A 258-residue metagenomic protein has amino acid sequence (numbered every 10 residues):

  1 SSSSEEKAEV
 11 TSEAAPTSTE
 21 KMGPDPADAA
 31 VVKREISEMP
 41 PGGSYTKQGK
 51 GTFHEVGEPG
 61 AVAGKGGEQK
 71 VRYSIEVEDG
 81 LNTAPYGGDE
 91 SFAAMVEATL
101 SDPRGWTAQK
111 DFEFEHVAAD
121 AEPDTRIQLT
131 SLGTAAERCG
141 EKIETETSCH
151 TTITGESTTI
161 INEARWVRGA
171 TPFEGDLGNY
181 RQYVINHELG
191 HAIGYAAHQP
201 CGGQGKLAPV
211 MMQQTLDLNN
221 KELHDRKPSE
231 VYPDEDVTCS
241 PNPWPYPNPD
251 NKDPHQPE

Functional and structural regions predicted by a protein language model:
S1-E20, G155, T159, V167 (+1 more regions): Metalloprotease/metallohydrolase-associated module, dominated by Zn2+-dependent proteases
S1-K70, Y246, D250-E258: N-terminal low-complexity, Pro/Thr-rich disordered segments that flank secretion/membrane-targeting signals
G67-P85: Acidic/histidine-rich, surface-exposed loop or edge segments in extracytoplasmic proteins
D79-E90, A170-G175: Second-shell loop/turn segments in exported
D79-N82, L132-A136, R165-R168, G190-H191 (+2 more regions): Solvent-exposed loop/turn segments at secondary-structure junctions within structured extracellular/periplasmic domains
A94, A98-N179: Metzincin-family zinc-dependent endopeptidase catalytic domain
A98-T107, A192, A196, Q214-D217: Structured segments of extracytoplasmic/periplasmic soluble domains in secreted or envelope-associated proteins
G178-A196: Active-site recognition of the HExxH zinc-binding catalytic motif
